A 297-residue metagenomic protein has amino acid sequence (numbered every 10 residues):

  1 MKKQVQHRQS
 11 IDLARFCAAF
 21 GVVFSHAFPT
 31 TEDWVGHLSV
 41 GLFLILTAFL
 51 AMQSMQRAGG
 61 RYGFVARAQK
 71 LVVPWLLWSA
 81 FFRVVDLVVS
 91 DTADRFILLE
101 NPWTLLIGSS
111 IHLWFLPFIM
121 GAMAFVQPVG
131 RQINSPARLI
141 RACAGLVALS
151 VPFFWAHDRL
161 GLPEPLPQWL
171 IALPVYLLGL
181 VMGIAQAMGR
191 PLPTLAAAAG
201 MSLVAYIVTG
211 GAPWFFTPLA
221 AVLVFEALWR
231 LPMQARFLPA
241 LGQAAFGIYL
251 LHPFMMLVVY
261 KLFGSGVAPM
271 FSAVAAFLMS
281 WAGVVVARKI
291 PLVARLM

Functional and structural regions predicted by a protein language model:
M1-L149, S265-M297: Membrane-cytosol interface segments of multi-pass membrane proteins, especially ER/Golgi lipid-handling enzymes
Q4-D12, I107-L113, P163-P167, A185-L192 (+1 more regions): Short, amphipathic, aromatic/basic-enriched membrane-interface segments that mark the entry/exit of transmembrane
V40-S54, F115-G130, W155-G189, F215-M233 (+1 more regions): Specific transmembrane alpha-helix
V72, Q243-L250: Juxtamembrane helix-loop boundaries in multi-pass membrane proteins
A93-L99, F153-L162: Short, flexible helix-coil linker/hinge segments at the edges of structured domains or between repeats
P152-F153, H157-D158, W169-V175, I184-P239 (+4 more regions): Alpha-helical transmembrane segments and terminal signal-anchor/GPI-anchor hydrophobic tails, characterized by long
L241, H252, A287: Hydrophobic, well-ordered secondary-structure elements that form the walls of internal hydrophobic environments
H252-M255, M279: Discrete transmembrane alpha-helix packing/kink hotspots characteristic of Major Facilitator Superfamily-like secondary
